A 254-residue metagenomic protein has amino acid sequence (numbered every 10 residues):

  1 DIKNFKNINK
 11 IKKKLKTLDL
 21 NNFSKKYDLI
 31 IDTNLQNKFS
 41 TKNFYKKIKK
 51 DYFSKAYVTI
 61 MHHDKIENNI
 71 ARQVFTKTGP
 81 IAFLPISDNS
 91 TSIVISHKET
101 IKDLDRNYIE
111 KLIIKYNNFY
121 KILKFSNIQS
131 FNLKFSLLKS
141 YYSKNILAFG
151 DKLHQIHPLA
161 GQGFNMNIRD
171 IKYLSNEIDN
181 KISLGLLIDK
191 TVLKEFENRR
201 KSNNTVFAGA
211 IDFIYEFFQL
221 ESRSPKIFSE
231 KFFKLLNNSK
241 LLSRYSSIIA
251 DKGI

Functional and structural regions predicted by a protein language model:
I2-N22: A conserved short coil-to-beta-strand element within the FAD-binding core of flavoproteins
L15-L20, F44-Y45, N132-S136: A generic local structural motif
D19-K25, D105-N107: Short amphipathic alpha-helix with an adjacent loop that forms part of the alpha/beta core around
K25-Q36, I146-L147: Short hydrophobic core segments
T33-F119, I128: Conserved FAD-binding catalytic core of PHBH/FMO-like flavoproteins
I101-I188: FAD/FMN-dependent oxidoreductases across multiple families
N176-I254: C-terminal helical "tail/cap" subdomain of flavin- and related membrane-associated enzymes
